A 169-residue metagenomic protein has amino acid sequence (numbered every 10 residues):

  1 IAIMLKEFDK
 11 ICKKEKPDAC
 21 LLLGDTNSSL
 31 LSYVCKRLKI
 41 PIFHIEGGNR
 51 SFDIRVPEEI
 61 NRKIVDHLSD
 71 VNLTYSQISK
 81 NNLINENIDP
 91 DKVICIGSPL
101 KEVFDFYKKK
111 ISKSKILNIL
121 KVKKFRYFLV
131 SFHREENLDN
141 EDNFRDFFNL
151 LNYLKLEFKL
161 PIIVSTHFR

Functional and structural regions predicted by a protein language model:
I1-D89: Active-site and donor-binding regions of nucleotide-sugar-utilizing enzymes
M4-C12, I116, F147, L151: Generic hydrophobic alpha-helical segments
P17-C20, F125, K159-L160: Short, high-confidence coil segments that cap the C-terminus of an alpha-helix and link into the following beta-strand
D25-N27, R134-N137, F168-R169: Short glycine-rich anion-binding loops that position phosphate/pyrophosphate groups of nucleotides and phosphorylated
I42-G48, G97, V130-R134, S165-T166: Short beta-strands and strand-loop turn motifs
V65-N143: A nucleotide-sugar donor-handling region in carbohydrate enzymes
N143-K159: Short hydrophobic signal-anchor/transmembrane segments that target glycosyltransferases and glycosylation machinery
K159-R169: Catalytic donor nucleotide-activated moiety binding site of glycosyltransferases and closely related
